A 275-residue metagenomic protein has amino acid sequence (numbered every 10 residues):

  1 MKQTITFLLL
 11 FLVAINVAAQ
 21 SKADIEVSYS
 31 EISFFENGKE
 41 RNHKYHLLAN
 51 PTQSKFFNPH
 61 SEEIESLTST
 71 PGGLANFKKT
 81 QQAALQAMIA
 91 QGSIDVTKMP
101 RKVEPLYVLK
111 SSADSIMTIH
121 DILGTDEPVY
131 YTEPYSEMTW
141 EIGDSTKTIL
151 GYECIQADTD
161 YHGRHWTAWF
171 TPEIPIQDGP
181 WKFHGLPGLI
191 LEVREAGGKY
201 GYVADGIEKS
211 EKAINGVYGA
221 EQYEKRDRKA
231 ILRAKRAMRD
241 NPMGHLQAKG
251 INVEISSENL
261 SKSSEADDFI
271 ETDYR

Functional and structural regions predicted by a protein language model:
M1-I25: Bacterial Sec-dependent N-terminal signal peptides
Q20-E137, G143-T146, E153, G198-R275: Extracellular or lumenal secretory-pathway regions
I142-G143, F170: Hydrophobic residues in beta-strands and at strand termini
I149-L150, Y161: Structural motif
I155-Y218: Gly/Pro-enriched, hydrophobic low-complexity segments that function as extracytoplasmic propeptides/linkers
